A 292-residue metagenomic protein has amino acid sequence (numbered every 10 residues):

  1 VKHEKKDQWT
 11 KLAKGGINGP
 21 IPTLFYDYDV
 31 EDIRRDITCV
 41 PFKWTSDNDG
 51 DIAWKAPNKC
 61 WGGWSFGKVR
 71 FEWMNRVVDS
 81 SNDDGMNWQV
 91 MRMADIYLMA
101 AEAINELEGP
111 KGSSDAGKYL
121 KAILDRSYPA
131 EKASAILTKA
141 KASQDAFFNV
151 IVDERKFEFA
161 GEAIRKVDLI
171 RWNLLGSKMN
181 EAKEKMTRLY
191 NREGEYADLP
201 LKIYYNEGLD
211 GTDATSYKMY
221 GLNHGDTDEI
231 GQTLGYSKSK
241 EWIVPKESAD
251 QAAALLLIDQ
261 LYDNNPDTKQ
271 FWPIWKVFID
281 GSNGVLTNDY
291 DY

Functional and structural regions predicted by a protein language model:
V1-M99, E106, W172-Y292: Elongated scaffold/linker segments in the mid-to-C-terminal portions of large proteins
D36, G117-L120, V152: Hydrophobic face of alpha-helices
I37, N48-G50, S134-A135, E162-I164: Short, solvent-exposed loop/turn and secondary-structure capping segments
W44, P129-A133, F157-G161: Intrinsically disordered or highly flexible coil/loop and linker segments, enriched in small and charged/polar residues
G85-A130: Extended amphipathic alpha-helical segments enriched in small hydrophobics
A116-Y119, S143, F147: Stable alpha-helical elements in mature extracytoplasmic
K132-K141: Cytochrome P450 fold signature focused on the C-terminal beta-domain
Q144-K183: Acidic/serine-rich, low-complexity amphipathic helices located in mid- to C-terminal regulatory regions
